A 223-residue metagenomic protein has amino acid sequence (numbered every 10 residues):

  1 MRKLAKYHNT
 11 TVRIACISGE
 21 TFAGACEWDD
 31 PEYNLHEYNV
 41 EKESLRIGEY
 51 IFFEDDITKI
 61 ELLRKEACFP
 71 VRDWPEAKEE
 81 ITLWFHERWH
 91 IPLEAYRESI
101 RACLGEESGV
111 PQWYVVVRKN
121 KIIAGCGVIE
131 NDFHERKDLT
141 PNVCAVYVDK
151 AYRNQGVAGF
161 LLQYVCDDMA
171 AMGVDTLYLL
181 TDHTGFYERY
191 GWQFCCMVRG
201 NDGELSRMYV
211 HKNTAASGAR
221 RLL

Functional and structural regions predicted by a protein language model:
M1-K65: Conserved RNA-binding domains used in RNP assembly and mRNA/RNA metabolism
E66-I81: A short beta-loop-alpha structural element at the N-terminal edge of CoA-dependent acyl/N-acetyltransferase catalytic
H86-R118, G127: Active-site rim helix/loop that mediates acceptor-substrate recognition in acyltransferases
V115, K121-N131, N142, Y147: Conserved beta-strand in the GNAT
N131-V143, R153, N201: A conserved beta-turn-beta hairpin within the catalytic core of GNAT-like acetyltransferases that forms part
R136, D149-F160, M172, R189: Conserved glycine-rich acetyl-CoA-binding loop
A145-V148, N154-D167, L179: Conserved acetyl-CoA-binding loop-helix of GNAT-fold acetyltransferases
A171, D175, T181-L205: Conserved active-site alpha-helix within GNAT-family acetyltransferase domains
